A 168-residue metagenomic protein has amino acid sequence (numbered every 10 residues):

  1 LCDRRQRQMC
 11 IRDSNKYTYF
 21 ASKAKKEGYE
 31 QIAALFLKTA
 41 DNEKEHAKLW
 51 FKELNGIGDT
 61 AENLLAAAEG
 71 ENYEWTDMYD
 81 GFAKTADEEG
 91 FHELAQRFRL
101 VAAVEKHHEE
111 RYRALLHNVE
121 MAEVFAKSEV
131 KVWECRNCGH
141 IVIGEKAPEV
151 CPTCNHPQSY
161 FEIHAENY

Functional and structural regions predicted by a protein language model:
L1-R7, I11: Single conserved hydrophobic/aromatic residue that forms the stacking wall/gate of nucleotide- or nucleobase-binding
D13-F20, W50, E71, W75-F82 (+1 more regions): Non-transmembrane amphipathic alpha-helical segments
N15-A34, K52-T60, F82-L94: Helix-loop segments that flank and shape redox-cofactor active sites
A33-K38, L65-A66, A95-L100: Short, charged, amphipathic alpha-helical segments
D41-K44, E69-T76, R99, A103-E110: Generic structural signal for well-ordered, non-transmembrane alpha-helical segments in soluble/cytosolic regions
E45-E53: N-terminal, positively charged nucleic-acid-binding surface of large information/translation enzymes
D59-E89, E145: Short, solvent-exposed interaction modules
Q96-Y168: Cys/His-clustered metal-coordination modules, chiefly Zn-binding fingers
